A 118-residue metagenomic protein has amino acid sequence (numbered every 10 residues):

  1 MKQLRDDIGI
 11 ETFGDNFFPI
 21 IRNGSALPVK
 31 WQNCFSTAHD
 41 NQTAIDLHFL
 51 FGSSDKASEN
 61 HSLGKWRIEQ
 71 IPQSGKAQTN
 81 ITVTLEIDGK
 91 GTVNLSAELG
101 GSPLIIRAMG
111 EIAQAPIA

Functional and structural regions predicted by a protein language model:
M1-A118: Acidic low-complexity intrinsically disordered segments
